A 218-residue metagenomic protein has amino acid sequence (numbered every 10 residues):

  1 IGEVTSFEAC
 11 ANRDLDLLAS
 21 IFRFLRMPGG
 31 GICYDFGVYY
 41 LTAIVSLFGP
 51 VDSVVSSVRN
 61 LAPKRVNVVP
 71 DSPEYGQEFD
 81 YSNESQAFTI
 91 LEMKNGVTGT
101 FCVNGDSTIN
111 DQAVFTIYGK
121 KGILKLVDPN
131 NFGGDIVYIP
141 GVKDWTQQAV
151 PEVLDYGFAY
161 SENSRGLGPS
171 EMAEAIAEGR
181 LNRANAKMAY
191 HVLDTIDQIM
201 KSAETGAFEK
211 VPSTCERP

Functional and structural regions predicted by a protein language model:
I1-D80, G206: Predominantly a Rossmann-like dinucleotide-binding segment in NAD(P)-dependent oxidoreductases
C33-G37, N182-Y190: Conserved loop-to-helix N-cap of the C-terminal "lid" that shapes the substrate pocket in Rossmann-like
Y40-L41, P169-S170, I196: A general structural signal for well-ordered alpha-helical segments in protein cores
V51, V97-T98, K121-I123: Structural motif
L61-S82, F88, M93, G105 (+3 more regions): C-terminal glycine/acidic-rich active-site capping loop/insertion
V97, C102-N110: Glycine-rich phosphate/pyrophosphate-binding beta-alpha loops
A189-A203: C-terminal hydrophobic helical "lid"/dimerization subdomain of Rossmann-like NAD(P)H-dependent oxidoreductases
